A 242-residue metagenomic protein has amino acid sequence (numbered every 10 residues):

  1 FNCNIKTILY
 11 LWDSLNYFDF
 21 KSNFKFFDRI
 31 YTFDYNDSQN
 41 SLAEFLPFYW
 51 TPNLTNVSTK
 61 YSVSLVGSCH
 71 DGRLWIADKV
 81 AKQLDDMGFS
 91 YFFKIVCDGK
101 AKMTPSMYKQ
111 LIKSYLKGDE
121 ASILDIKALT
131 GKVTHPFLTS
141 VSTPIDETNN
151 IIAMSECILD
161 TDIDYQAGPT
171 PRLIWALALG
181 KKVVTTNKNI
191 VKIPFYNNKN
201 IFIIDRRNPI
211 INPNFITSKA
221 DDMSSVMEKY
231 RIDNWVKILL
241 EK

Functional and structural regions predicted by a protein language model:
F1-L15: Internal catalytic or translocation cores that form aromatic/hydrophobic pockets or channels for amphipathic metabolites
N2-K6, F27-D28, L179-K181: A short helix->loop->beta-strand "cap" motif at the edges of active sites that frequently abuts
W12-T170, T185-Y196, R231-K242: Nucleotide-sugar donor-binding catalytic core of glycosyltransferases
Y35, R206-R207: Short loop segments at secondary-structure junctions
A153-S155, W175-G180: Conserved donor-binding/catalytic loop of nucleotide-activated donor transferases
K199-I204: A short acidic/histidine/glycine-rich donor-binding loop in glycosyltransferase catalytic cores
R207-K242: A charged, aromatic-enriched C-terminal amphipathic alpha-helix characteristic of glycosyltransferases across folds
